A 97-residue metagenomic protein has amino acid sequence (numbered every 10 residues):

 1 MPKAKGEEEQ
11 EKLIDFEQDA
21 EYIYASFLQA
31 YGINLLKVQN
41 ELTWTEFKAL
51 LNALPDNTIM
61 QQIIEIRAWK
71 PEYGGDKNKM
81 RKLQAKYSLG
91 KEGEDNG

Functional and structural regions predicted by a protein language model:
M1-G97: Charged interaction scaffolds used for protein-protein
